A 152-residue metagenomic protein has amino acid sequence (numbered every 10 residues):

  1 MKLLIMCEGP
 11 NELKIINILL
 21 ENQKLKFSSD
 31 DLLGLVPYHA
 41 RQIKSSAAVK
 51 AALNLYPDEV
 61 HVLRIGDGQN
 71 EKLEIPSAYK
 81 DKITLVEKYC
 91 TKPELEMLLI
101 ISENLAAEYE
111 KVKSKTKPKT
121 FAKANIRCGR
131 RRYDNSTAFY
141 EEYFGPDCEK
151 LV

Functional and structural regions predicted by a protein language model:
K2, L13-G34, S46-V152: C-terminal accessory helical subdomains adjacent to catalytic cores in phosphodiester- and nucleotide-handling enzymes
C7-G9: Extended, compositionally biased accessory segments flanking or bridging domains
